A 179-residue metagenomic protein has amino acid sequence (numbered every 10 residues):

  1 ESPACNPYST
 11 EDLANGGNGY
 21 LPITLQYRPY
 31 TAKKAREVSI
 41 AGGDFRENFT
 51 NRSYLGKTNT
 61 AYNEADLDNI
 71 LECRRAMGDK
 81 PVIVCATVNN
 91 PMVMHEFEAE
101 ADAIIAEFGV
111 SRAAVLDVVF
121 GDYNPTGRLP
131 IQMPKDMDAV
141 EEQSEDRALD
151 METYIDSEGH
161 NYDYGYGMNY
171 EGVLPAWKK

Functional and structural regions predicted by a protein language model:
E1-K179: C-terminal non-catalytic regions of proteins with extracellular/luminal or membrane-system context
